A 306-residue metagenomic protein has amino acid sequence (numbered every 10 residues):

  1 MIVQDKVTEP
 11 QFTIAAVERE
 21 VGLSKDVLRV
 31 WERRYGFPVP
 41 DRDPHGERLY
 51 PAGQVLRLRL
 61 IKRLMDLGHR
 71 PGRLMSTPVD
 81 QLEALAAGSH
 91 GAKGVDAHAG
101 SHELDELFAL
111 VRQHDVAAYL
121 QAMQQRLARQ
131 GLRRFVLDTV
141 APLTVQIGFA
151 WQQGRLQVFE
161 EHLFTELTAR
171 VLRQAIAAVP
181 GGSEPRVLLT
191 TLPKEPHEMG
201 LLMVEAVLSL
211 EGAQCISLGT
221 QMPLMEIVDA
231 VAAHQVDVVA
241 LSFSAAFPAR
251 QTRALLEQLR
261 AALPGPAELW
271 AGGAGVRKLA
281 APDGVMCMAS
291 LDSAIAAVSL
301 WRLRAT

Functional and structural regions predicted by a protein language model:
M1-F12: A detector for short, charged/polar N-terminal pre-domain segments
D5, E20, A52, K194-E195 (+1 more regions): Residue-level marker of alpha-helix boundaries and capping positions
K6-T8, P38-D41, R126, G182-P185 (+2 more regions): A short alpha-helix capping/helix-coil boundary motif
F12-T13, D26, R59, M203 (+1 more regions): Short Gly/charged-rich anion-binding patches and loops
E20, S24-A178: Long amphipathic alpha-helical segments
R155-Q157, H162-T306: C-terminal regulatory/effector modules of DNA-binding transcriptional regulators
